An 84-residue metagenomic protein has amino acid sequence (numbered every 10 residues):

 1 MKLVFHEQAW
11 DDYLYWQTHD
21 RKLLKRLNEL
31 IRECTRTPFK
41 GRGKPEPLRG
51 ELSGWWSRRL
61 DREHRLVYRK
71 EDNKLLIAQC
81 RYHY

Functional and structural regions predicted by a protein language model:
K2, Q8-L24, R42, R49 (+2 more regions): Enriched for short, Lys/Arg-rich terminal
L24-T37, R42: Compact soluble domain cores
T37, E46, G50: Short glycine- and Lys/Arg-enriched binding-loop motifs that mark or flank ligand-binding interfaces
